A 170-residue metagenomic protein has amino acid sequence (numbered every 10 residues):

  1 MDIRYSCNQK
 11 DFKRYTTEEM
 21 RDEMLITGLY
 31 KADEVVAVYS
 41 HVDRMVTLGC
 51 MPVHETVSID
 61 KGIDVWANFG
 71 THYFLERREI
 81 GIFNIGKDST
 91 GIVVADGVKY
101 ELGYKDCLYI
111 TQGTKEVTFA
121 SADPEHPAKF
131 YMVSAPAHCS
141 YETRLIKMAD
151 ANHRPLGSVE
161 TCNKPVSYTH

Functional and structural regions predicted by a protein language model:
M1-R4: Basic/polar N-terminal segments that are highly enriched at the extreme N-terminus, encompassing both cleavable
C7-W66: Intrinsically disordered, low-complexity, positively charged segments
D43, C50-E55, H72-D96: Glycine- and acidic-residue-biased ligand/ion/polar-headgroup-sensing regions
V46-T47, F83, L108-I110, F130-V133: Short hydrophobic-aromatic micro-motifs
G91-V93, E116-D123: Short beta-strand His + acidic residue motifs that chelate non-heme Fe in jelly-roll/DSBH and cupin folds
D96-T111: Short acidic-glycine-tyrosine-enriched beta hairpin
P124-K164: Double-stranded beta-helix
T169-H170: Conserved small/polar residues in nucleotide/adenosyl-binding loops
